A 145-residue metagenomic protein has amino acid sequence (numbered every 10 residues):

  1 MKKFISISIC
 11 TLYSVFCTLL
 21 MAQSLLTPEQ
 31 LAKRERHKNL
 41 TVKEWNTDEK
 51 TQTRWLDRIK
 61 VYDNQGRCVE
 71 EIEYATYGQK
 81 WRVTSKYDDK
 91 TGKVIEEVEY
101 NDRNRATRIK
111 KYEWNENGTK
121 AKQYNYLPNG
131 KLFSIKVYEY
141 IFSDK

Functional and structural regions predicted by a protein language model:
M1-F4: Positively charged n-region of N-terminal signal peptides that target proteins for export
S6-I7, K120: Short amphipathic alpha-helical "recognition" segments used for binding
S8-T18: Bacterial N-terminal signal peptides
Q23-K145: Buried hydrophobic residues that stabilize the cores of well-folded domains
